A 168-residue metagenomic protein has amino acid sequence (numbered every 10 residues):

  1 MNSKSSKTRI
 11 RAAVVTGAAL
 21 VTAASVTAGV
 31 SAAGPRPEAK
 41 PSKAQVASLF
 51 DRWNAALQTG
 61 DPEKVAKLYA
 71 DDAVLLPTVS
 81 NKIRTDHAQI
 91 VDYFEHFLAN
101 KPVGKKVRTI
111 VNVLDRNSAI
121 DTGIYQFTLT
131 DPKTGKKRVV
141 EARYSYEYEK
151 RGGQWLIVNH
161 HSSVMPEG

Functional and structural regions predicted by a protein language model:
N2, T16, T22-D71, G168: Short, low-complexity N-terminal intrinsically disordered segments enriched in polar/charged residues
S3-G17: Bacterial N-terminal signal peptides that target proteins for export
P37, P132-V139, G168: A short acidic/glycine-rich loop-to-helix N-cap element
K40-L49, P62-N117, I124, K136-V139: A solvent-exposed, acidic/Ser-Thr-rich amphipathic alpha-helical stretch
L98, D131, M165-E167: Membrane-interface segments of envelope glycosyltransferases acting on lipid-linked substrates or membrane lipids
G123-T130: Generic short beta-strand segments
E141-G168: Short beta-strand edge/turn micro-motifs at domain boundaries
